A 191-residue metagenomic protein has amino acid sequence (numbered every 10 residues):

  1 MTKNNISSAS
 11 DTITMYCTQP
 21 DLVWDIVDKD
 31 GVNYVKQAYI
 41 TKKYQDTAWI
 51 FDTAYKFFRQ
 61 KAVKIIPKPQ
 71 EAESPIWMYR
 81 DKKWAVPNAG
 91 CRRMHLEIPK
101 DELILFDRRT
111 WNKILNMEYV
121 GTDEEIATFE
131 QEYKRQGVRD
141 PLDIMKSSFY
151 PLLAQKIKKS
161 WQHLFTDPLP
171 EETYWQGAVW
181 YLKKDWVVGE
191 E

Functional and structural regions predicted by a protein language model:
M1-T2: Catalytic cores of phosphodiester-bond-cleaving enzymes
N5-I13, Q19-W49, A72-S74, W84-R92 (+1 more regions): Conserved NAD+-utilizing ADP-ribose enzyme module
I50-K83: Short, well-structured hydrophobic secondary-structure segments
